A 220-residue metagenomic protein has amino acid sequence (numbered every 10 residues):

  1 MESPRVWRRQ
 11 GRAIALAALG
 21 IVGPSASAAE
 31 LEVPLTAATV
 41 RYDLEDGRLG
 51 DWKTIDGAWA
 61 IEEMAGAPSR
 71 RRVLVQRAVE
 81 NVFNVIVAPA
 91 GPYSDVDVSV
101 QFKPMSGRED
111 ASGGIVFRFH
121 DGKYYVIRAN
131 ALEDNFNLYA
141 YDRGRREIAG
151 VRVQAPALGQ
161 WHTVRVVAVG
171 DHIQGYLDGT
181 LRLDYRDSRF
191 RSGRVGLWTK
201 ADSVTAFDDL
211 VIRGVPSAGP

Functional and structural regions predicted by a protein language model:
E2-A15: Bacterial N-terminal signal peptides that target proteins for export
A29-D56, A218-P220: Extracellular carbohydrate-recognition regions
L31, S192-P220: Ligand-recognition surfaces built from glycine- and aromatic
L44, V98-V100, Q160-V169, I173-G175: Short tryptophan-centered beta-strand motifs in secreted/extracellular beta-sheet-rich domains of glycan-recognition
R48-V82: Extracellular glycan-recognition surfaces and repeat-rich motifs
R77-Y141: Secretory/extracellular carbohydrate-interaction modules and structurally similar beta-sandwich "look-alikes"
D142-T163: Short, aromatic/His-centered strand-loop micro-motif at the edge of beta-sheets
D178-G196: Short, solvent-exposed beta-strand-to-loop segments that form ligand-recognition rims of beta-rich domains
